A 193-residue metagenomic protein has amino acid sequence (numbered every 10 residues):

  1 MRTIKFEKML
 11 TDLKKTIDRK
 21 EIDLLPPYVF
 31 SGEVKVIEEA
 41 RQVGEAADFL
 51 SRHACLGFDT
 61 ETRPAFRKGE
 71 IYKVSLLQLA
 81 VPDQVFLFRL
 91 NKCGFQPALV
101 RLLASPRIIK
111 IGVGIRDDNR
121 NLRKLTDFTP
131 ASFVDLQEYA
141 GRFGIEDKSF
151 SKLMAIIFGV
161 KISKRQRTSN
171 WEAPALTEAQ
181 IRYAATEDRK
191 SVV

Functional and structural regions predicted by a protein language model:
M1-A54, L136, R189: N-terminal accessory regions of nucleic-acid-interacting proteins
P26, T60-T62, T168: Ser/Thr-centric signal marking residues that sit in or immediately flank functional binding/regulatory motifs
S31, K35-E38, Q42-G44, S51-C55 (+3 more regions): Conserved DEDDh/DEDDy metal-dependent 3′-5′ exonuclease domain
L56-E61, E187: Short acidic catalytic loops
Y183-R189: Short, charged alpha-helical segments
V192-V193: Conserved small/polar residues in nucleotide/adenosyl-binding loops
